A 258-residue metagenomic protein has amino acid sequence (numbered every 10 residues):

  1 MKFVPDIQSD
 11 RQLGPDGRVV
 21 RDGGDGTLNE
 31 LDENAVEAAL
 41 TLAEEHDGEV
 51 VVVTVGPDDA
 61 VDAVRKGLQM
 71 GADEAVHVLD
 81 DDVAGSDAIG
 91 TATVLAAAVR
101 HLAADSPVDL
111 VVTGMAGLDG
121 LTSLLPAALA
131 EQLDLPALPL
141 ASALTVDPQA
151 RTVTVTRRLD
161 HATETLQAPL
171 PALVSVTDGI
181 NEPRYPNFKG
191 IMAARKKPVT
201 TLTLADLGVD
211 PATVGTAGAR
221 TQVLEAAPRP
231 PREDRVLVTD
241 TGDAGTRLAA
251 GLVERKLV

Functional and structural regions predicted by a protein language model:
M1-V258: N-terminal glycine-rich FAD/FM-binding segment characteristic of electron-transfer flavoproteins
